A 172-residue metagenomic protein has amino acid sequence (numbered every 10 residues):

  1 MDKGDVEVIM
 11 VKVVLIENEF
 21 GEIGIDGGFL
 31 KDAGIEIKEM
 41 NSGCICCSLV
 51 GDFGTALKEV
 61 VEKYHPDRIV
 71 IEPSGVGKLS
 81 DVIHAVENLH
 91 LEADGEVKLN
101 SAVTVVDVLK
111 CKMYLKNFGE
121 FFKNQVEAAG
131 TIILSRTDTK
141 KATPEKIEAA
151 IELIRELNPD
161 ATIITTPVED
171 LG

Functional and structural regions predicted by a protein language model:
D2-L115: Nucleotide-state-sensitive switch-loop elements of NTP-binding domains
L15-E17, I133-R136: Short internal beta-strands
P73, R136-T137: Walker B catalytic acidic pair
H84, L109-F118, V126, L134 (+1 more regions): Non-catalytic interfacial helical region
A102, F122-Q125: Small-molecule kinase domains that catalyze NTP-dependent phosphoryl transfer to phosphate-bearing small molecules
A102, I132-I133: Short, well-ordered beta-strand core segments
N124, A128-T131, T139-G172: C-terminal accessory "lid"/substrate-recognition subdomains
